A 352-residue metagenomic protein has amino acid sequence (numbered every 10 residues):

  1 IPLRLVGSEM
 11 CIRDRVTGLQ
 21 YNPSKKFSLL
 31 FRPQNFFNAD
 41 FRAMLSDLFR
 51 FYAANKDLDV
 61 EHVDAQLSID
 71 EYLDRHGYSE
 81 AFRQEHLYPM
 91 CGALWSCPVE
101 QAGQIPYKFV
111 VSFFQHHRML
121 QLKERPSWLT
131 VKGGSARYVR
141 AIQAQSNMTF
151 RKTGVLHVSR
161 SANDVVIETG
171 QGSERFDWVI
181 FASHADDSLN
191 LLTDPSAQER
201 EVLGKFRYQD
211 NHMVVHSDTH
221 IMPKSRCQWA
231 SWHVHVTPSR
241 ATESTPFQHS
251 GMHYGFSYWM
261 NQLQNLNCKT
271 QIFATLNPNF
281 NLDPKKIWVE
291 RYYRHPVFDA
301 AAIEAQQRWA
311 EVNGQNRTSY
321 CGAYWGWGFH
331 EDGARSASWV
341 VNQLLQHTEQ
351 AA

Functional and structural regions predicted by a protein language model:
I1-G7, I12: Single conserved hydrophobic/aromatic residue that forms the stacking wall/gate of nucleotide- or nucleobase-binding
V6, T153, E174: Structured loop/turn residues at beta-strand edges in well-structured enzyme cores
R13-F36: Acidic, glycine- and histidine-enriched catalytic cores of nucleic acid- and nucleotide-handling enzymes, centered on
N35-F36, A43-S159: Active-site/ligand-binding neighborhood in enzyme catalytic cores
L73, C91, I142, I180 (+4 more regions): A residue-level signal for conserved active-site and pocket-lining positions in enzyme catalytic cores
F150-R151, F181, Y320: A structural signal for the hydrophobic beta-strands that form the central parallel beta-sheet of Rossmann-like
L156-H295: Mid-domain catalytic core of redox enzymes that form a hydrophobic substrate pocket/lid adjacent to a catalytic redox
S244-A352: Conserved flavin/dinucleotide-binding core of flavoenzymes
